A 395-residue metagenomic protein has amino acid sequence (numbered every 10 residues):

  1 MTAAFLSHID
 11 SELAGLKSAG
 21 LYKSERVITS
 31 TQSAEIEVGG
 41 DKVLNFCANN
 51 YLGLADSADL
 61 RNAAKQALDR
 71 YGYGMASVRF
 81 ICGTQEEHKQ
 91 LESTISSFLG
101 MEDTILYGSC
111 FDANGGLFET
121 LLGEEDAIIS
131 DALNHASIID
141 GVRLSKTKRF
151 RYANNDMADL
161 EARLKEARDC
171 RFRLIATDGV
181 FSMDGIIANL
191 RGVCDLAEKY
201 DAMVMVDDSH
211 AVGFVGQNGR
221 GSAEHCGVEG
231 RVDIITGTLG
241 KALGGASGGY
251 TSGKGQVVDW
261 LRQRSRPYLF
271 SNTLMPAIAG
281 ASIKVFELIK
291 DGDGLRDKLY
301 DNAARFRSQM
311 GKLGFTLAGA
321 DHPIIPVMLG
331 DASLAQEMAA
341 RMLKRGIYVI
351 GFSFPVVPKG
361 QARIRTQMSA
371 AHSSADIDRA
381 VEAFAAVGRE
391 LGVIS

Functional and structural regions predicted by a protein language model:
A3, A58, N62-Q66, R70 (+4 more regions): PLP-dependent enzyme catalytic core of the Aspartate aminotransferase-like
I9-S11, G15-Y73, A202: N-terminal "arm"/small-domain region of PLP-dependent enzymes with the aminotransferase-like
N62, Q66-C110, A303: Conserved N-terminal alpha-helix of the aminotransferase class I/II PLP-enzyme fold
G100, E124, L144-K146, Y200 (+1 more regions): Short, structured coil segments at secondary-structure junctions
L117-A136: Conserved PLP-anchoring active-site segment centered on the Schiff-base-forming lysine
F150, N154-V206: Active-site phosphate-binding strand-loop segment of PLP-dependent enzymes
Y200-M203, H210, V215-D321: Active-site C-terminal subdomain of aminotransferase-like
D297-G346, V356, G360-Q361, M368-A370: Conserved PLP-binding catalytic core of the aspartate aminotransferase-like
